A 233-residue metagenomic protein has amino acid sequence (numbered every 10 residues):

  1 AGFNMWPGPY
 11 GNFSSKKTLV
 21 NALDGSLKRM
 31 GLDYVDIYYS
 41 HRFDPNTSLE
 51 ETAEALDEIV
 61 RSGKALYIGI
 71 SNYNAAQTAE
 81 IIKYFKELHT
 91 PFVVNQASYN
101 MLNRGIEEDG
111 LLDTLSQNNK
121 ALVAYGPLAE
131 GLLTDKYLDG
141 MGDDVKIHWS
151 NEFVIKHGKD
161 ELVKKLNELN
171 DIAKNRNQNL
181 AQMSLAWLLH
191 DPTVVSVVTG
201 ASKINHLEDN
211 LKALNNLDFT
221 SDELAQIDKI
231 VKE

Functional and structural regions predicted by a protein language model:
A1-F3, Y34, G126, A201: Short, small-residue-rich loop/turn micro-motifs
A1-P7, Q96-Y99: A short, structured active-site edge motif that brings together acidic residues
F3-V20, H41-T47: Active-site mouth loops of central-metabolism enzymes
P7-Y10, Y39, W149-K156: Short glycine/proline- and acidic residue-enriched helix-loop micro-motifs that form flexible lids or anion-recognition
N12, I37-R42, L66-I68, G142: Short N-terminal helix-initiation segments at or just after the protein's N-terminus
N12-M30, T78-I82: Short, acidic/polar
L27-S48: Active-site groove signature of glycoside hydrolases
T47-K232: Beta/alpha (TIM)-barrel catalytic core signal, keyed to glycine-rich beta->alpha loops juxtaposed to Asp/Glu that bind
